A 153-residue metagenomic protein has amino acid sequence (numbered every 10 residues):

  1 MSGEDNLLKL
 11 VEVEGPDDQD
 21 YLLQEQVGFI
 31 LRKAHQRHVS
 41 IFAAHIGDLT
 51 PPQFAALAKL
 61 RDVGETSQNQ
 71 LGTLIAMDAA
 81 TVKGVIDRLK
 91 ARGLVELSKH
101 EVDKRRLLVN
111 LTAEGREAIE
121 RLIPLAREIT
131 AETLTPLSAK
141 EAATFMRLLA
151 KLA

Functional and structural regions predicted by a protein language model:
M1-D48, L111: N-terminal leader segment of winged-helix/HTH proteins
E25-F29, Q36, L49-A58, N69 (+2 more regions): Short alpha-helical elements of helix-turn-helix
R32-H35, A58-D62, I123, A150: Short, locally clustered residues in the helix-turn-helix/winged-helix DNA-binding domain
V39, E65, D87-A150: Charged, amphipathic alpha-helical coiled-coil/dimerization segments
I46-T50, T81-G84, R88, S138: Short glycine/proline-centered loop/turn elements that form peptide/ligand docking sites
G72: The alpha-helix within a helix-turn-helix
